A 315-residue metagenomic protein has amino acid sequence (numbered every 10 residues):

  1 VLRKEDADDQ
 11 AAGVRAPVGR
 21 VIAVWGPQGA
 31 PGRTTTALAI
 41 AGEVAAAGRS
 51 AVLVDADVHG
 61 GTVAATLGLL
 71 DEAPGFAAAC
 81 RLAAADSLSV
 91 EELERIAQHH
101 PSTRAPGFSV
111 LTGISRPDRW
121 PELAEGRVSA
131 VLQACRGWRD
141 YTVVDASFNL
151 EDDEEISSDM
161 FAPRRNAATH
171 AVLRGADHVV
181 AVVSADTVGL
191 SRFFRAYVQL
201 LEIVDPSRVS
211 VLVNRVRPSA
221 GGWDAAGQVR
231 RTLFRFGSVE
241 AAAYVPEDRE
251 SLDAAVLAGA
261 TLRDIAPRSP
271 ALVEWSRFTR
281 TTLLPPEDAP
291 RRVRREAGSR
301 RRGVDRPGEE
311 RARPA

Functional and structural regions predicted by a protein language model:
V1-V21, D71, A77, R81-E91 (+6 more regions): Acidic-aromatic/histidine active-site loop/patch
V18-T66, R127-V128, A134-C135: Walker A/P-loop phosphate-binding motif and the immediately C-terminal alpha-helix
V44-V110, L132, D159, A242-A243: Phosphate-binding loop that captures ATP/GTP phosphates
R104-P163: Phosphate-binding/switch loop-helix module in NTP-utilizing enzymes
T112-G113, D145, V180-A185, V211-R215: Conserved beta-strand segments of the P-loop GTPase G domain that flank and frequently precede/overlap
N149-E154, A176-R195, A220-G222: Conserved Switch II/interswitch segment of TRAFAC-class P-loop GTPases
T169, L190-V209: Conserved C-terminal guanine-recognition region of P-loop GTPase G domains, centered on the G4
R215-R217, G222-W223, R230-L262, W275: Beta-strand-loop-alpha "switch" segments that mediate conformational coupling across diverse proteins
